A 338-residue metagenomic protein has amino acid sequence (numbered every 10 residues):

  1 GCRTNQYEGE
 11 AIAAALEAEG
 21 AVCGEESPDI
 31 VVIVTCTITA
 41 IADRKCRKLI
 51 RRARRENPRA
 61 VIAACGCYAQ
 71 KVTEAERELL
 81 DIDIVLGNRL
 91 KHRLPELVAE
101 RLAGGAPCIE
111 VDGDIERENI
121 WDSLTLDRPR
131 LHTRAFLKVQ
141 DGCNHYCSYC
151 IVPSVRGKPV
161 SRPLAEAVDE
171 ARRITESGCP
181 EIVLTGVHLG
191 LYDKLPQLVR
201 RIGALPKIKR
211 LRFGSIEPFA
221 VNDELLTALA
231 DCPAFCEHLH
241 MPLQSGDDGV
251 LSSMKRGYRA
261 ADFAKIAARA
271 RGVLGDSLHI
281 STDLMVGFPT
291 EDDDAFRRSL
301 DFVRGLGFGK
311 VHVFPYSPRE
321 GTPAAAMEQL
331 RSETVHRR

Functional and structural regions predicted by a protein language model:
G1-T185, L191, E224, L239 (+4 more regions): Proteins enriched for Cys/Gly/acidic motifs involved in redox and nucleic-acid/cofactor modification
C2, Y192-I208, M254, P318-R338: Radical SAM enzyme [4Fe-4S]-AdoMet core and its adjacent flexible, acidic and glycine-rich loops/tails across
C36, G157-V160, G214-I216, R256 (+2 more regions): Hydrophobic alpha-helical scaffolding
A42, P163, R259, D292 (+1 more regions): Residue-level preference for long, well-ordered alpha-helices that form the structural scaffold of enzyme catalytic
I62-G66, K71-V72, T175-D292: Conserved SAM/AdoMet-binding glycine-rich loop
A264-I266, G272-S281, K310, E320 (+1 more regions): C-terminal accessory region of radical SAM enzymes
E291, L306-F308: Contiguous mid-protein beta-loop-alpha structural module that forms a pocket-lining wall or clamp of enzyme active
